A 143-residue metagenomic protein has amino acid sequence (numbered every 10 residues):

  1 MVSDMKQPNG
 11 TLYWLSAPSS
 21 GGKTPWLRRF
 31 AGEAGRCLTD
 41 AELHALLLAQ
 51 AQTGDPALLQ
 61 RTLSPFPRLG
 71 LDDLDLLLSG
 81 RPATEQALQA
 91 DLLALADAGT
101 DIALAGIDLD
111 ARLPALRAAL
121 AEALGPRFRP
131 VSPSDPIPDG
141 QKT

Functional and structural regions predicted by a protein language model:
M1-Y13: Pre-Walker A (pre-P-loop) alpha-helix and adjacent loop at the N terminus of AAA/AAA+ ATPase modules, a conserved
G10-W26: Walker A/P-loop nucleotide-binding motif
G35-F66, P82: Short glycine-rich substrate-engagement loop in P-loop NTPases that contacts/grips substrate
P65-R68, L95-A105: Loop/turn-to-beta-strand initiation segments
D72-L74: Walker B catalytic acidic pair
S79-A98: Conserved Walker B catalytic segment
G106-L109, R127-D139: Conserved AAA+ ATPase "SRH/arginine-finger" region at the nucleotide-binding site
D110-G125: Short regulatory helix/loop adjacent to the ATP-binding pocket of P-loop NTPases
